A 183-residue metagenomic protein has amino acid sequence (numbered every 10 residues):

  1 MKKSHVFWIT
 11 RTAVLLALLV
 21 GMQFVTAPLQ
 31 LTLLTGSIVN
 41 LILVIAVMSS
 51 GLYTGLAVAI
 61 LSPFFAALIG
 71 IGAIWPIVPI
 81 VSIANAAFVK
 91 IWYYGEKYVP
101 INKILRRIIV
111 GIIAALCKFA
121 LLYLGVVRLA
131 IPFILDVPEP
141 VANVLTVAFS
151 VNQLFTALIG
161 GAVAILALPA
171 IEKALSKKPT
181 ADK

Functional and structural regions predicted by a protein language model:
M1-K183: Loop-helix junctions at membrane interfaces
